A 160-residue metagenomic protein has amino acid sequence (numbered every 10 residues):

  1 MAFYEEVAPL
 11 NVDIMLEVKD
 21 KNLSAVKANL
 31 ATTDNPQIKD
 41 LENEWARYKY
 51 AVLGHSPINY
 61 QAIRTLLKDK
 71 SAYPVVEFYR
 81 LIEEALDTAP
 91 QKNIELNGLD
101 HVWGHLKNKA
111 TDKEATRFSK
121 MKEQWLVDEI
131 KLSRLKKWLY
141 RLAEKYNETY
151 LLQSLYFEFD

Functional and structural regions predicted by a protein language model:
M1-I38, Y50, S133-L135: Histidine-acidic metal/acid-base catalytic patches
L30-D160: Acidic, Ser/Pro/Thr-rich low-complexity regulatory regions and the short amphipathic helical interaction modules they
